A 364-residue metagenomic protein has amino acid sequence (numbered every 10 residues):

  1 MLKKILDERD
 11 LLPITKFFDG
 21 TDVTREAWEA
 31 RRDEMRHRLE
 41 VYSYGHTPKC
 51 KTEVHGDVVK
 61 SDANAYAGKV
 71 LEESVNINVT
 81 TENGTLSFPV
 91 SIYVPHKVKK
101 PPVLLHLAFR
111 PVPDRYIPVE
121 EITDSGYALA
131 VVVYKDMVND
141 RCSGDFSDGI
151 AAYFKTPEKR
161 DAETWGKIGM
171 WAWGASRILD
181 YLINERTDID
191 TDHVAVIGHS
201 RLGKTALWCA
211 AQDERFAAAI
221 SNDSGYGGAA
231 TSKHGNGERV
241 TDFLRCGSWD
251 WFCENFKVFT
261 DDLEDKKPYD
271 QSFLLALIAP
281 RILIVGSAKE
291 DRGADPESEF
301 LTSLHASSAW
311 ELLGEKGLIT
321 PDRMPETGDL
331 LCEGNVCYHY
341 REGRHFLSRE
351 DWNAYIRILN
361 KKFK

Functional and structural regions predicted by a protein language model:
M1-F88, N360-F363: N-terminal targeting or regulatory segments adjacent to alpha/beta-hydrolase or S9 domains
T80-E82, P89-K100, A108-R110: Short beta-strand-to-loop junctions in surface cap/lid or active-site-entrance loops
K99, L104-T191, G225-H234: Cap/lid segment of the alpha/beta-hydrolase catalytic domain
D188-S200: Alpha/beta-hydrolase fold nucleophile elbow
G198-W208: Glycine-rich nucleophile elbow surrounding the catalytic serine of serine-hydrolase chemistry
S221-L274, E299-P321: Mobile cap/lid helix-loop segments that gate and shape the active-site cleft of serine hydrolases
S248, S303-K364: C-terminal catalytic histidine-bearing segment of alpha/beta-hydrolase fold enzymes
A279-A294, R341-E342: Conserved strand-to-loop "acid loop" that flanks and positions the catalytic carboxylate
